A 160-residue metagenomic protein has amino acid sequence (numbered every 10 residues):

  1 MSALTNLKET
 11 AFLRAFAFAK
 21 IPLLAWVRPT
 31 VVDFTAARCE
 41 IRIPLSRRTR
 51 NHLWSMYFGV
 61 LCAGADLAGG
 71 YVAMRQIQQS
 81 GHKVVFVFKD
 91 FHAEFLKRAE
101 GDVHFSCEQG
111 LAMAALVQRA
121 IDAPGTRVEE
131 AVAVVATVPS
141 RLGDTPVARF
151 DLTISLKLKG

Functional and structural regions predicted by a protein language model:
M1-A25, R48, H52: Alpha-helical membrane-targeting segments
A3-T5, E100, G110-G160: HotDog/MaoC-like acyl-thioester-processing domains
A25-V31, K89-F95, V117-R119: Short structured motifs
W26, A36, G64, A68 (+3 more regions): Short connector loops at helix/strand junctions that flank enzyme active sites, especially segments positioning acidic
W26-M56: Catalytic strand-loop segment that frames the active site of acyl-thioester-processing enzymes
T30, H92-E94, S106-E108, V135 (+1 more regions): Residues located in well-ordered beta-strands
P44, R48-G70, H82-K83: Hot-dog-fold acyl-thioester-processing enzymes
V72-A112: Hydrophobic beta-strand-centered segment that forms part of the acyl-chain substrate-binding groove
